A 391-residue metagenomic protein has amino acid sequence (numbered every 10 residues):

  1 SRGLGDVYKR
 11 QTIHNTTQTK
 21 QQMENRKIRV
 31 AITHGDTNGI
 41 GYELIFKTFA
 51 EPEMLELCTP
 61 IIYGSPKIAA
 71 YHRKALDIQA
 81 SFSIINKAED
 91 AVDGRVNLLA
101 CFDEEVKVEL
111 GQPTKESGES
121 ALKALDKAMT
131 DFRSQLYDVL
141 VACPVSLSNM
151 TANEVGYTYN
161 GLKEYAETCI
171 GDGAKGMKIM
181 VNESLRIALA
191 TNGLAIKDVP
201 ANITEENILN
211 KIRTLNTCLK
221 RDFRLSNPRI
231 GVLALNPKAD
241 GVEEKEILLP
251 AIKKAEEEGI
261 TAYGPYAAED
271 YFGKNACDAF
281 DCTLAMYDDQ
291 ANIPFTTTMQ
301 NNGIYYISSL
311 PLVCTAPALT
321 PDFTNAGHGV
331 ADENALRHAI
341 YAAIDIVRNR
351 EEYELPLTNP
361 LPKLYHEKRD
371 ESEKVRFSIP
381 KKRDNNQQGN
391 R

Functional and structural regions predicted by a protein language model:
S1-Y8: Short, small-residue-biased leader/transition segments that mark boundaries at the very start of proteins
H14-N15: Intrinsic-disorder-associated, low-complexity terminal segments enriched in Asp/Asn/His/Tyr and depleted of Lys/Arg
M23-R391: Anion-binding alpha/beta catalytic cores of soluble intermediary-metabolism enzymes, centered on
